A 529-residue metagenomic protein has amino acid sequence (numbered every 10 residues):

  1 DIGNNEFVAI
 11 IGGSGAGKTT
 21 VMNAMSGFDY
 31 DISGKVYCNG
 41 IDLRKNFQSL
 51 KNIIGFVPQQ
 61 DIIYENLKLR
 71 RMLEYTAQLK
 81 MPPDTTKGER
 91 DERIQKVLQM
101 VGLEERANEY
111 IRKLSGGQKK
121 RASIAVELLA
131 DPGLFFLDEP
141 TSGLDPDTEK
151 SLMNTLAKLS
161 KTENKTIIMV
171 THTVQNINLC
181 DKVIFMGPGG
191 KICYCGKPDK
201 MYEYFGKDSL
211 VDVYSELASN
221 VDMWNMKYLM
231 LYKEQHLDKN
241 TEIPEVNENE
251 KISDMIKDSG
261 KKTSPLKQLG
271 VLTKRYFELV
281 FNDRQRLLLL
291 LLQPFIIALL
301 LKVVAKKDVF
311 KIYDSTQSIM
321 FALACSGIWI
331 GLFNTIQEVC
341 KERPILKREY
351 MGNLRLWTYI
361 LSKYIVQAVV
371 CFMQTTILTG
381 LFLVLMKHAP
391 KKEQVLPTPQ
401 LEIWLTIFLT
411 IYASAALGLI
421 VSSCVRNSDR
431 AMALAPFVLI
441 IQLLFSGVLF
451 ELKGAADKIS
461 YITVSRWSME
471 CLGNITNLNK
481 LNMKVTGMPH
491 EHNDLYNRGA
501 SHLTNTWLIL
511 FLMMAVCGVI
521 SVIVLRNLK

Functional and structural regions predicted by a protein language model:
D1-E6, G13-S14, S33-C38, K80 (+7 more regions): Topological signature of polytopic alpha-helical transporters
S26: Helix-to-loop junction immediately C-terminal to a conserved catalytic motif
Q60, E65-P82, R93: Q-loop/switch helix immediately C-terminal to the Walker
Y110-L114: Conserved ABC ATPase signature
I124-A125, L152: Hydrophobic anchor residue at the start of the ABC signature
L129-G133: A short, proline-enriched helix->beta-strand linker immediately N-terminal to the Walker B motif in ABC-type P-loop
F135-D138: Catalytic Walker B motif of ABC-type/P-loop ATPase nucleotide-binding domains
E203-L210, A218-S219, E278-K529: Membrane-spanning alpha-helical segments of multipass transporters and channels
